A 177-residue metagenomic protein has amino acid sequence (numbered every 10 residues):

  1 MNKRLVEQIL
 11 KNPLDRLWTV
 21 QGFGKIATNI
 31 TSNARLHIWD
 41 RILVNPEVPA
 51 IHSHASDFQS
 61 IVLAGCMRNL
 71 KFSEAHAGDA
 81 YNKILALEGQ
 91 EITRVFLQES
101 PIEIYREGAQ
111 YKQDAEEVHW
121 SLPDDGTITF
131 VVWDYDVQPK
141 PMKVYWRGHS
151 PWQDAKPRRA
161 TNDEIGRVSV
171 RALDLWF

Functional and structural regions predicted by a protein language model:
M1, E7-L10, W18, H54-A55 (+4 more regions): Catalytic phosphate/metal-binding cores of nucleic-acid and nucleotide-processing enzymes, i.e., regions that mediate
M1-I38, V95: A short, N-terminal "cap"/entry segment at the start of jelly-roll beta-barrel domains of the cupin/DSBH fold
L36-S53, L70-K71, A75-H76, Y105 (+1 more regions): Conserved short histidine dyad/triad with adjacent acidic residue
S53-N69, S73, V132: Short, conserved beta-strand element in jelly-roll/cupin
M67-R68, E117-H119, D134-Q138: Short, solvent-exposed loop/turn segments at secondary-structure junctions
K71-V118, P123: Short acidic-glycine-tyrosine-enriched beta hairpin
D125-M142: A short hydrophobic beta-strand segment most commonly corresponding to one strand of the jelly-roll/cupin
